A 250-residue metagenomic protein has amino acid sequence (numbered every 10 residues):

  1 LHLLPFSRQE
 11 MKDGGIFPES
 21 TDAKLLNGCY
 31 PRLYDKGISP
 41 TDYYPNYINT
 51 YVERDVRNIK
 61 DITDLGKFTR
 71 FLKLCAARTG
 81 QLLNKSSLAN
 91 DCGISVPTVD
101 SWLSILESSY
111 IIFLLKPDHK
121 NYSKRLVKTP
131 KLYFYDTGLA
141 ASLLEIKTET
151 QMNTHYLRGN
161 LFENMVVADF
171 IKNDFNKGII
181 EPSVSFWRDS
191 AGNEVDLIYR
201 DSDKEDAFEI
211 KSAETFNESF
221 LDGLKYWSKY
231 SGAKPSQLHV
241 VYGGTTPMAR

Functional and structural regions predicted by a protein language model:
L1, D13-F17: Short regulatory helix/loop adjacent to the ATP-binding pocket of P-loop NTPases
L1, D203-E205, A233-Q237: Short glycine-/polar-rich loops that comprise or flank the Walker A/P-loop and associated switch/sensor motifs
L1-Q9: A short helix-turn-beta junction within AAA+ P-loop NTPase domains corresponding to the substrate/partner-engaging
R8-M11, L139-A140: A generic structural signal for short hydrophobic patches within well-formed alpha-helices
T21-N49: Conserved AAA+ ATPase small/helical "lid" subdomain
I38-E205: Accessory nucleic acid-recognition modules appended to NTPase machines
F208: Conserved beta3 VAIK motif of the Hanks protein kinase fold
S212-R250: Catalytic cores of nucleic-acid endonucleases
